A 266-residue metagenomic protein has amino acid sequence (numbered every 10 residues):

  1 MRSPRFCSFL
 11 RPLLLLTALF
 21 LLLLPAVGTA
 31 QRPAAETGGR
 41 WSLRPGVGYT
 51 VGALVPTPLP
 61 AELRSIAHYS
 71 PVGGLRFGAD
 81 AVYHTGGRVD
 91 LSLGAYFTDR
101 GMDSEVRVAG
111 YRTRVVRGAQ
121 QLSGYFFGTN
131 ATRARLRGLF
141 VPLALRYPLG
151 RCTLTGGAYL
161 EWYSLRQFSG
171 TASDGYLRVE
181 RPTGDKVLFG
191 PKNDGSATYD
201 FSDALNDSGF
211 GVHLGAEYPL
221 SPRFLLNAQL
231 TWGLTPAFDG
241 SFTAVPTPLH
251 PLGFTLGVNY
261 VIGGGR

Functional and structural regions predicted by a protein language model:
M1-G39, G264-R266: Cleavable N-terminal export/targeting peptides
T29-V82, T153, L205, V261-R266: Short glycine/proline- and aromatic-enriched beta-strand/turn motifs that initiate or cap beta-hairpins
E36, W41, Y49, I66-P71 (+5 more regions): Extended, folded domain segments that form the structural surfaces/walls around functional sites
V47-Y49, L75-Y83, A95-F97, V141-Y147 (+4 more regions): Residues on the lipid-exposed face of transmembrane beta-strands in outer-membrane beta-barrel proteins
Y49-A53, F97-G101, R135, L149-R151 (+3 more regions): Transmembrane beta-strands of outer-membrane beta-barrel pores
A53-V72, R100-R137, Y163-D207, P236-G253: Extracellular/periplasm-exposed beta-strand and loop segments of Gram-negative cell-envelope proteins, dominated by
R88-L91, R151-L154, P222-A228, G264-R266: Repeated loop/turn-to-beta-strand initiation elements of outer-membrane beta-barrel proteins
R223-N227, L234-D239: Substrate-binding/catalytic groove segments of enzymes that remodel or degrade extracellular structural polymers
